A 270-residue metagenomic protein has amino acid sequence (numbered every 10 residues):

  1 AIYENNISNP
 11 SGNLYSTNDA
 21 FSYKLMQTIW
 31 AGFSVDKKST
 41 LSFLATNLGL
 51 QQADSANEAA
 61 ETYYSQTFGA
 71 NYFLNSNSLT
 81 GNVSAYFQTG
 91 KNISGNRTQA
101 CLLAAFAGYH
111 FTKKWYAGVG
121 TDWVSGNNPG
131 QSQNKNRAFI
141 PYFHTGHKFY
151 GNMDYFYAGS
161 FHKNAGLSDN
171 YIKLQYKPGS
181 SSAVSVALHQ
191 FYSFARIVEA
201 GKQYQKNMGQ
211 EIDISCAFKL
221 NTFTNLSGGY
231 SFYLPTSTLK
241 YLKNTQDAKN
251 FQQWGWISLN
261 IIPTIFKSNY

Functional and structural regions predicted by a protein language model:
A1, K37-F43, S78-N82, K114-A117 (+3 more regions): Repeated loop/turn-to-beta-strand initiation elements of outer-membrane beta-barrel proteins
A1-V83: Internal metal/ion-chelating core segments
A1-Y3, Y63-A104, S181-A183, T224-S231: Surface-exposed extracellular loop regions of Gram-negative outer-membrane beta-barrel proteins
Y3-I7, A45-Q51, L74-S78, A85-K91 (+5 more regions): Transmembrane beta-strands of outer-membrane beta-barrel pores
Y23-Q27, T62-F68, N77, R97-L103 (+3 more regions): Residues that define the transmembrane beta-barrel architecture of outer-membrane proteins
I29-F33, A70-L74, A105-Y109, V119 (+3 more regions): Residues on the lipid-exposed face of transmembrane beta-strands in outer-membrane beta-barrel proteins
E58, S84, Q88, I93-K177 (+2 more regions): Extracellular/periplasmic loop regions
K249-Y270: Outer-membrane beta-barrel "beta-signal"
